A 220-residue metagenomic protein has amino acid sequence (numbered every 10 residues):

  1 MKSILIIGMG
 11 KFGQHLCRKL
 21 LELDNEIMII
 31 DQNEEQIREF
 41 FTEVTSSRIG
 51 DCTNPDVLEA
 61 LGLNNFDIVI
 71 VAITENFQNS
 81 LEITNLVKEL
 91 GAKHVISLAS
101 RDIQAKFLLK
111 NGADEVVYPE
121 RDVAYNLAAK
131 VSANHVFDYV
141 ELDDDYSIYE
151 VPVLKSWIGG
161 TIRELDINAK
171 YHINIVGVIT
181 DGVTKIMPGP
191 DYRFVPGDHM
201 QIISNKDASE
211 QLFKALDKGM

Functional and structural regions predicted by a protein language model:
M1-M220: Cytosolic regulatory regions of ion transport systems
